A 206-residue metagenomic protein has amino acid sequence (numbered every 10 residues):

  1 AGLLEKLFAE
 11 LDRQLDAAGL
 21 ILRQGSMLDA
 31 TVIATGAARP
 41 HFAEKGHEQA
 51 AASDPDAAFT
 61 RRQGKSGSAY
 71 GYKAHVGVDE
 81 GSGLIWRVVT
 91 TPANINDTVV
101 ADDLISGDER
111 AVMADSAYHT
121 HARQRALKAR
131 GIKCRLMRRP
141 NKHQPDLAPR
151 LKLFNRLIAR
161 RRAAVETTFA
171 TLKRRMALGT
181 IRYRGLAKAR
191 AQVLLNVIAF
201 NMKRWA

Functional and structural regions predicted by a protein language model:
A1-K133, R139, L195-F200: Polybasic low-complexity intrinsically disordered regions
E48, R110-A111, S116-A187, A191: Helix-centered, glycine/charged polyanion-binding patches within enzymatic domains that contact phosphate-containing
A187-A189, N196-A206: Charge-patterned, long linear interaction tracts outside catalytic cores
